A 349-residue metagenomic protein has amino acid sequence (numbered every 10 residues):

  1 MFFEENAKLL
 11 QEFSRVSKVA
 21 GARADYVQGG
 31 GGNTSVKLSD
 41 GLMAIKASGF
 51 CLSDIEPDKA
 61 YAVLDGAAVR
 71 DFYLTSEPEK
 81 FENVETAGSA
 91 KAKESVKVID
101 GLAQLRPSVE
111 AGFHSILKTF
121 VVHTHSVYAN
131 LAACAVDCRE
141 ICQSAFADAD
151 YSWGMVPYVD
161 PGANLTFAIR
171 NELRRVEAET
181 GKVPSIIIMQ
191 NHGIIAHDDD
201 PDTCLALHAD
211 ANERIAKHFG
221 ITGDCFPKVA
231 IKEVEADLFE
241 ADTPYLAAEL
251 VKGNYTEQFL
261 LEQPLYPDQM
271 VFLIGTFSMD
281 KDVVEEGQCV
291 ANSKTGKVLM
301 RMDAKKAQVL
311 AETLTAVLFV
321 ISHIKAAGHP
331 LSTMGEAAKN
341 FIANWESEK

Functional and structural regions predicted by a protein language model:
M1-K349: Glycine-rich flexible loops
